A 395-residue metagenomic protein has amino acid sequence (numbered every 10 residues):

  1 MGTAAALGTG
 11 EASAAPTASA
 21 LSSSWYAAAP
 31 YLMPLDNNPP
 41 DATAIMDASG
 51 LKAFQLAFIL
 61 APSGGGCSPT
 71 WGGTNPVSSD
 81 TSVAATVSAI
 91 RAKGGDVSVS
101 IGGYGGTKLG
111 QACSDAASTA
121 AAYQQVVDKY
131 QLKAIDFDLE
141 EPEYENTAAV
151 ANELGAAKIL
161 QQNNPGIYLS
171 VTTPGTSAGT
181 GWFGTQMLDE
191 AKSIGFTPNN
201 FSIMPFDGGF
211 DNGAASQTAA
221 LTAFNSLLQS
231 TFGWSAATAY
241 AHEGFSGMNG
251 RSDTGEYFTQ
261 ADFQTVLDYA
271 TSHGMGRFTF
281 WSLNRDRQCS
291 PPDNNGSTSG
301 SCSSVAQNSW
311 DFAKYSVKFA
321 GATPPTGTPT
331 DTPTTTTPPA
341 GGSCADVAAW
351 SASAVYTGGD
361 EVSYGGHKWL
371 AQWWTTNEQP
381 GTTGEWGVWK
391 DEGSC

Functional and structural regions predicted by a protein language model:
M1-A15: Secretory targeting and sorting signals
G2-T3, P291-T337, E385-C395: A recurrent domain-boundary module in secreted/ectodomain proteins
A15-I203, D207-F232, T238-G244, G250-D262 (+2 more regions): Chitinase-like catalytic core of GlcNAc-active glycosidases
L35-D36, I59-P62, Y104, L283-D286 (+3 more regions): Acidic glycine-/aspartate-rich tracts in secreted/extracellular proteins
G244-G247, R277-S282: Conserved active-site loop/cleft motifs that coordinate metal ions or position small ligands
Q260-G276: Short, low-complexity, polybasic intrinsically disordered segments
T271, S282-L283: C-terminal "post-core" interaction segments
T328-C395: Tryptophan-rich substrate-binding surfaces of secreted polymer-degrading and adhesive proteins
